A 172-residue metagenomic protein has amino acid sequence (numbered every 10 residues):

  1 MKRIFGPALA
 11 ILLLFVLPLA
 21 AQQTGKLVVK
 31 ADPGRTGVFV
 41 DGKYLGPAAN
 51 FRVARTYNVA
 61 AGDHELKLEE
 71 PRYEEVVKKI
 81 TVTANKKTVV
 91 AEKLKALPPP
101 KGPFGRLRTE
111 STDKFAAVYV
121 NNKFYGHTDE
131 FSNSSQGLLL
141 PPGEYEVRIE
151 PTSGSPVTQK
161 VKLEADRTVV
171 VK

Functional and structural regions predicted by a protein language model:
M1-K2, V16, A20: Generic low-polarity alpha-helical segments
M1-L9: Bacterial N-terminal signal peptides that target proteins for export
A8-P18: Bacterial N-terminal signal peptides
A21-K172: Short loop/turn and low-complexity linker motifs enriched in small/turn-promoting residues
